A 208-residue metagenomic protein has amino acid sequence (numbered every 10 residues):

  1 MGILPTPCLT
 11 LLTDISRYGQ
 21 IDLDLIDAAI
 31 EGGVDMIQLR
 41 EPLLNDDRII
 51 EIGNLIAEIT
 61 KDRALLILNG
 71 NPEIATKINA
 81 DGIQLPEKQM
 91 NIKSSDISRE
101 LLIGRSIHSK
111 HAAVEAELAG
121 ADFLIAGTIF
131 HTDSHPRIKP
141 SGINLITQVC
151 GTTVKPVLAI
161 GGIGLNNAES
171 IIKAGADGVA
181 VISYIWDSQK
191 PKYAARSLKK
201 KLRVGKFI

Functional and structural regions predicted by a protein language model:
M1-F123, I138-S141, Q148, V154-V157 (+2 more regions): Conserved N-terminal beta1-alpha1 strand-loop-helix module at the mouth
G120, A174-D177: As written
F130-T132: A short, flexible beta-alpha/helix-coil linker loop
H135: A short acidic, glycine-rich active-site loop that binds or catalyzes chemistry on phosphate/adenosine moieties
A176-Y184: Short, electropositive alpha-helical surface patch
